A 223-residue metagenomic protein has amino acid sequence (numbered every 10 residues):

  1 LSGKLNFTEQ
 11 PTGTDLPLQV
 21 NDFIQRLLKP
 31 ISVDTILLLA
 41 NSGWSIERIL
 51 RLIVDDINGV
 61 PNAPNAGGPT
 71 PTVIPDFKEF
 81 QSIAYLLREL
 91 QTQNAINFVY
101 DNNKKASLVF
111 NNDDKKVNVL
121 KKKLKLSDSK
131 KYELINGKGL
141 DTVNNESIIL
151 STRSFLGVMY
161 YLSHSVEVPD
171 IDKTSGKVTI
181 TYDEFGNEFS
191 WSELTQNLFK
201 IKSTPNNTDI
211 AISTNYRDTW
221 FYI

Functional and structural regions predicted by a protein language model:
L1-I223: N-terminal amphipathic/basic membrane-interacting segments and domains, especially the gasdermin N-terminal
